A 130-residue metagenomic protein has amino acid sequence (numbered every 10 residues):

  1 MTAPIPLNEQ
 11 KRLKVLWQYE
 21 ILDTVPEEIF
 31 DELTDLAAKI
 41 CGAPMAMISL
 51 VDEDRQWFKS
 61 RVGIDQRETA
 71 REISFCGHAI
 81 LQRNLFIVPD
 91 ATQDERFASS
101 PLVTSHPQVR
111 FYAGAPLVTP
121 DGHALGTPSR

Functional and structural regions predicted by a protein language model:
M1-E28: Signal-transmission linkers at sensory-effector interfaces
K14-V15, P44-M45, V51-R61, Q66-R110: Regulatory sensory and allosteric helical modules in signal-transduction proteins and certain transcription factors
D23-Q56, R71: Helix-loop-beta substructure at the N-terminus of cytosolic sensory domains that couple signal/ligand detection
C41, P107, H123: Structured loop/turn residues at beta-strand edges in well-structured enzyme cores
A43, Y112, L125: Short coil/loop residues immediately preceding or within conserved phosphate-binding loops of NTP-utilizing enzyme
M47, G114, T127: Conserved beta-strand and immediately adjacent loop positions that scaffold enzyme active sites
R110-T119: A short, aliphatic-rich beta-strand micro-motif
D121-R130: Sensory beta-strand/linker motifs that couple input domains to effectors
